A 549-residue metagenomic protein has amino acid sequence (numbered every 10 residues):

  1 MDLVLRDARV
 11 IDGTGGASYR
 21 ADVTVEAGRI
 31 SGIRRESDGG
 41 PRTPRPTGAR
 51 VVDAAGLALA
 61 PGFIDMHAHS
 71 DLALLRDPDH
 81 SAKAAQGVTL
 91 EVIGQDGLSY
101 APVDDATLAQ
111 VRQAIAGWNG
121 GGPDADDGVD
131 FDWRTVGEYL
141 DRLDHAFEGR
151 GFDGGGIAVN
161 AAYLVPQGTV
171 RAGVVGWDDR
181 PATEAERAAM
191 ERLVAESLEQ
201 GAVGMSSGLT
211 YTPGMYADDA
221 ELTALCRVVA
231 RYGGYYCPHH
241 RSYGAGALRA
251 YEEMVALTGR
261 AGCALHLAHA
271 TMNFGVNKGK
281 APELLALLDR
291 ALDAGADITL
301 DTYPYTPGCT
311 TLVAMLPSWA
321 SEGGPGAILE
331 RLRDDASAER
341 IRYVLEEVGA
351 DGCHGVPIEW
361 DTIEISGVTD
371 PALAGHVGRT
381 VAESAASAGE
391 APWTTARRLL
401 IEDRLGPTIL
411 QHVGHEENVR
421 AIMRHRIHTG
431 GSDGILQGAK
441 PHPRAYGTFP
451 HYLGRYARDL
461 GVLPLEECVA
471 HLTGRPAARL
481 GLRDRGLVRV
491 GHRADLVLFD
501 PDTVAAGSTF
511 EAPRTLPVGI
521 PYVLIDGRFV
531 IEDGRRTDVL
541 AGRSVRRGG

Functional and structural regions predicted by a protein language model:
M1-V4, V10-G62, D77, A506: Histidine-rich, glycine-flanked metal-binding segment
L3-L5, R42-G94, I525, G549: Replace "His-x-His-based motif
A8, G28, G56, H67 (+12 more regions): Divalent metal-coordination and catalytic microenvironments
I11-D22, P407-V413, N418-V419, L460-V469 (+1 more regions): Acidic, glycine-enriched loop/beta-strand segments at the rims of small-molecule binding/catalytic pockets
K83-P102, A106-V129, A158-G173, Q200-P213 (+5 more regions): Divalent metal-dependent hydrolysis catalytic cores, especially in the metallo-beta-lactamase
Y139-L143, G151-E184, M190-Y211, A256-G259 (+2 more regions): Active-site neighborhoods of metal-dependent hydrolases
A189-A202, D218-R231, A247-R260: Structured alpha-helical segments in the cores of large, soluble enzyme domains
D334, A421-I427, S432-D433, T448 (+1 more regions): C-terminal cap of metal-dependent C-N hydrolases
